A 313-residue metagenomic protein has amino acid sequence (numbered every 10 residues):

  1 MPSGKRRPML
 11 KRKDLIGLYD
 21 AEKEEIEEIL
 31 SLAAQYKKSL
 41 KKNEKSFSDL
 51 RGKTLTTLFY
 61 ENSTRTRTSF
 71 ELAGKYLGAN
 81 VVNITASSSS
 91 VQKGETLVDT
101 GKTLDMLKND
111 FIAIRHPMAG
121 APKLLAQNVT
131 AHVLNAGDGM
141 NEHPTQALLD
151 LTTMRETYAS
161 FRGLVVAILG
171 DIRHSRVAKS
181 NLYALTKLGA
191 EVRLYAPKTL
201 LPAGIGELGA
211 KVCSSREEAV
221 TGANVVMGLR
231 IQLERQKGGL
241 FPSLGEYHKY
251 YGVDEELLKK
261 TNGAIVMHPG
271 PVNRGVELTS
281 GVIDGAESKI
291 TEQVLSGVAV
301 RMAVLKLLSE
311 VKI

Functional and structural regions predicted by a protein language model:
G4-T68, L72: Positively charged, low-complexity intrinsically disordered leader regions
E44, S48-T152, R274: Phosphate/diphosphate ligand-binding glycine-rich loop within oxidoreductases
L50-L55, R162-V166, G263: Phosphate-coordination loops involved in phosphoryl transfer and adenosine-cofactor binding
Y60-L72, R155-L229: Glycine-rich phosphate/diphosphate-binding loop of Rossmann-like nucleotide-binding domains
L77, N128-T130, L188, G206-G209 (+2 more regions): Short, structured coil segments at secondary-structure junctions
I205-G281: Rossmann-like adenosine-cofactor binding region
G263-A264, P269-I313: Adenosine-phosphate binding glycine-rich loop
